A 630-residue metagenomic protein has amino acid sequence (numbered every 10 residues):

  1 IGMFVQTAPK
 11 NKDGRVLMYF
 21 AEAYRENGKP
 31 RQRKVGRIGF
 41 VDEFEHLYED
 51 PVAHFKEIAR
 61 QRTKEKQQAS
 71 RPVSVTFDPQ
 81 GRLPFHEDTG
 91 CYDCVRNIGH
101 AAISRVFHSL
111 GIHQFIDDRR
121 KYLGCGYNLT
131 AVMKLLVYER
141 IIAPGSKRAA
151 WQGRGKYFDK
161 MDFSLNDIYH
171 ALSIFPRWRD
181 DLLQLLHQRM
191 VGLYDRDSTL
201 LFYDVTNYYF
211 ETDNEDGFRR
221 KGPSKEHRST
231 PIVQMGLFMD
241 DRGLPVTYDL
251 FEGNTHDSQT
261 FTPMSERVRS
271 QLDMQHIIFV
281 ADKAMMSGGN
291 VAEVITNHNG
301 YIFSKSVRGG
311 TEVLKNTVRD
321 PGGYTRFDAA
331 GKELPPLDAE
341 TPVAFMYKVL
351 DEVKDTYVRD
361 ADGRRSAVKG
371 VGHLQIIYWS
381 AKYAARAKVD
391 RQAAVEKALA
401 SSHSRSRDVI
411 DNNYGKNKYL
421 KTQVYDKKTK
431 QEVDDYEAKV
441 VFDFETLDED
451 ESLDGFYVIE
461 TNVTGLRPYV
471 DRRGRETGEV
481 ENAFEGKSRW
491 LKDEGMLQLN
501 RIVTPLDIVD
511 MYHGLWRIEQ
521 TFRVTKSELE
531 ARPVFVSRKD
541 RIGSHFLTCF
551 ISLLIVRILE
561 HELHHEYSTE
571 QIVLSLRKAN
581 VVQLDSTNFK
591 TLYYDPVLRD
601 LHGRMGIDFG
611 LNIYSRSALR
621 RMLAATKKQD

Functional and structural regions predicted by a protein language model:
I1-T130: Conserved glycine(s) in the ABC-transporter nucleotide-binding domain "signature"
F4-M18, N27-R31, L110-D630: Anion-binding and metal-coordination hotspots
